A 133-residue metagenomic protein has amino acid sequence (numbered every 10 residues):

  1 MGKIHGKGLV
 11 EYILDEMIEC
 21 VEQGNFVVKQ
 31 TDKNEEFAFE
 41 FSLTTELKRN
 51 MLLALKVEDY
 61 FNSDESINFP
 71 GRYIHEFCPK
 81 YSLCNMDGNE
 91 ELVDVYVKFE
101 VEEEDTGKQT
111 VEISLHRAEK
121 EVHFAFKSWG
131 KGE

Functional and structural regions predicted by a protein language model:
M1-F77: Compact soluble domain cores
T31, M51, S66-F69, E91 (+2 more regions): General "foldedness" signal
S42, S63-S66, S82, S114 (+1 more regions): Generic serine detector
E58-Q109: Functional cores of ribonucleases/endoribonucleases
D94-Y96, E100-E133: Enriched for short, Lys/Arg-rich terminal
